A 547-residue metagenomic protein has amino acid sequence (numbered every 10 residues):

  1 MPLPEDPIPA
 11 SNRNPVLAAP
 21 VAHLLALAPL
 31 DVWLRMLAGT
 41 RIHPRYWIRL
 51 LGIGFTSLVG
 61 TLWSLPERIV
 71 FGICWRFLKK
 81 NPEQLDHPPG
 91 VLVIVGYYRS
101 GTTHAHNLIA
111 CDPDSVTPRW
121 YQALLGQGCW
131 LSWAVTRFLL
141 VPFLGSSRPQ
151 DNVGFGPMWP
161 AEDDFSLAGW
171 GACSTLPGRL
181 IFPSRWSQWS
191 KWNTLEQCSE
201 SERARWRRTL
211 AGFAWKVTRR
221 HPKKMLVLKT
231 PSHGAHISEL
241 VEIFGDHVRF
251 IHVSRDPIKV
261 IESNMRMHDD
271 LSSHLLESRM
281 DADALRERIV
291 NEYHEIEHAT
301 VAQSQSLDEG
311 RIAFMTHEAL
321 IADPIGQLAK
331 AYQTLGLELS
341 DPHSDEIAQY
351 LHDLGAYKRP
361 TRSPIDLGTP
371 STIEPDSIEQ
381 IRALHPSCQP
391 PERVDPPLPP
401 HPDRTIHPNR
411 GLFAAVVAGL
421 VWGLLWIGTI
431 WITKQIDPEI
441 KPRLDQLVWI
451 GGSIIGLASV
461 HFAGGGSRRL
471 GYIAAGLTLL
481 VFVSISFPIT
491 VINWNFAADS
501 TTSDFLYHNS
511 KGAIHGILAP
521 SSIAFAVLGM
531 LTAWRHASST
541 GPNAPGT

Functional and structural regions predicted by a protein language model:
M1-R68, K191-E196, S201-R207, A214 (+3 more regions): PAPS-dependent sulfotransferases, especially Golgi type II membrane carbohydrate sulfotransferases
G72-I94, L125-Q127, S132-W133: N-terminal signal-anchor transmembrane helix
I94-C111: Glycine-rich phosphate-binding P-loop
A123-L226: PAPS-dependent sulfation machinery
K229-T230, L240, F244-R266: Conserved phosphate-donor/acceptor-positioning beta-strand/loop module used by diverse small-molecule
V417-I436: Membrane-embedded alpha-helical segments in integral membrane proteins
I436-L480: Internal alpha-helical transmembrane segments of multi-pass membrane proteins
L477-T547: C-terminal binding/interaction regions
